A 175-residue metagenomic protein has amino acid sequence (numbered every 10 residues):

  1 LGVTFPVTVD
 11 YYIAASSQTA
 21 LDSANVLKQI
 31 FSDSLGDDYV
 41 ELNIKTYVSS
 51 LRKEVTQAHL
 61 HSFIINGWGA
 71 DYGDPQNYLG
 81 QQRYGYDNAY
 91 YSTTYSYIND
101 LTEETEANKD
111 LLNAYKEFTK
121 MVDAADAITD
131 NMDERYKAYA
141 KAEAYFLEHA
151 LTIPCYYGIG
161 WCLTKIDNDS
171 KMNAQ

Functional and structural regions predicted by a protein language model:
L1-F5, Y145-F146: Surface-exposed acidic, glycine-flexible loop patches that form ligand/cofactor-binding and adhesion interfaces
F5, L35-D38, H149: Short, structurally constrained coil/turn elements that cap an alpha-helix or connect an alpha-helix to the following
F5-S16, E41-I44, S62: Short, well-ordered beta-strand elements
A15, T19-Q29, V55-Q175: Detector for C-terminal structural segments
V26-L42: Short alpha-helix C-terminal cap/hinge motif
L42-V55: Short helix-initiation/N-cap motifs at beta->coil->alpha
